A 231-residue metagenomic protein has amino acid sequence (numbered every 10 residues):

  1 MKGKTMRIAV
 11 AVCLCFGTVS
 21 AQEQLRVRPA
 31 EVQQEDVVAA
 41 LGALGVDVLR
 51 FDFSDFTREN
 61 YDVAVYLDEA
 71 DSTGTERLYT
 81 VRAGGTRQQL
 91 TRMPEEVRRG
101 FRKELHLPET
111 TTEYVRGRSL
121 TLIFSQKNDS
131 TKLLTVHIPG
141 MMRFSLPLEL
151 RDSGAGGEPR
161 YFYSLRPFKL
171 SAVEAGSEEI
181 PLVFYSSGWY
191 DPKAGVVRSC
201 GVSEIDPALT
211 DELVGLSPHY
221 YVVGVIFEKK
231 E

Functional and structural regions predicted by a protein language model:
M1-R26: Bacterial Sec-dependent N-terminal signal peptides
E23-A39: Short N-terminal segments immediately surrounding and downstream of signal-peptide cleavage
A43-F51: Contiguous beta-strand segments within globular domains
L49, V63-V65, V223: Hydrophobic residues positioned within well-ordered beta-strands of beta-sheet architectures
F53-D55: Short amphipathic, basic-aromatic surface patches that mediate peripheral association with negatively charged
T57-E158: Structured domain cores in non-transmembrane regions
G117-T121, S125-F227: Mature extracytoplasmic/lumenal regions of exported proteins
K230-E231: Short, solvent-exposed mixed-charge patches
